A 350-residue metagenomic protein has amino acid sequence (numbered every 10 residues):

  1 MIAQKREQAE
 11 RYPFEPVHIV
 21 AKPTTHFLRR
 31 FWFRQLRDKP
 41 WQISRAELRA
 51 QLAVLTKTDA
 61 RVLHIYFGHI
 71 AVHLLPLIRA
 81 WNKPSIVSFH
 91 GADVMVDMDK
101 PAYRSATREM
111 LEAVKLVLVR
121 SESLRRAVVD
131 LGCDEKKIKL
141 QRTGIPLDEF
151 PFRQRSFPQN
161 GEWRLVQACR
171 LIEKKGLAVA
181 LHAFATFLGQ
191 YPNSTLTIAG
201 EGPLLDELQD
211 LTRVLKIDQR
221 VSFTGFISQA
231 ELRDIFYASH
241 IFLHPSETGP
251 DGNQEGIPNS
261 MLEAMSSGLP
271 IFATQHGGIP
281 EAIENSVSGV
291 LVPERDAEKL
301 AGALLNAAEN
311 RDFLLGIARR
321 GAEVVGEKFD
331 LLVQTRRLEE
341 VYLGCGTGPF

Functional and structural regions predicted by a protein language model:
I65-A71: Short His-centered aromatic/hydrophobic patch
D97-P101, V129, I145-G161: Acidic anion/phosphate-binding donor-loop and adjacent secondary structure in glycosyltransferase catalytic cores
L118, S156-A185, T197: Conserved donor-binding/catalytic core segment of Leloir-type glycosyltransferases
S123, G144: Carbohydrate-associated surface elements
Q209-A230: Nucleotide-activated donor-binding/catalytic signature segment of Leloir-type glycosyltransferases, i.e., the conserved
Y237-G252, L269: Acidic donor-binding loop of glycosyltransferase active sites
M261, S266, P270-A273, I283: Short hydrophobic beta-strand element within catalytic cores of glycosyltransferases and related nucleotide-activated
A282-S286, V290-A297, N306-D312: Conserved acidic donor-binding segment of nucleotide-sugar-dependent glycosyltransferases
